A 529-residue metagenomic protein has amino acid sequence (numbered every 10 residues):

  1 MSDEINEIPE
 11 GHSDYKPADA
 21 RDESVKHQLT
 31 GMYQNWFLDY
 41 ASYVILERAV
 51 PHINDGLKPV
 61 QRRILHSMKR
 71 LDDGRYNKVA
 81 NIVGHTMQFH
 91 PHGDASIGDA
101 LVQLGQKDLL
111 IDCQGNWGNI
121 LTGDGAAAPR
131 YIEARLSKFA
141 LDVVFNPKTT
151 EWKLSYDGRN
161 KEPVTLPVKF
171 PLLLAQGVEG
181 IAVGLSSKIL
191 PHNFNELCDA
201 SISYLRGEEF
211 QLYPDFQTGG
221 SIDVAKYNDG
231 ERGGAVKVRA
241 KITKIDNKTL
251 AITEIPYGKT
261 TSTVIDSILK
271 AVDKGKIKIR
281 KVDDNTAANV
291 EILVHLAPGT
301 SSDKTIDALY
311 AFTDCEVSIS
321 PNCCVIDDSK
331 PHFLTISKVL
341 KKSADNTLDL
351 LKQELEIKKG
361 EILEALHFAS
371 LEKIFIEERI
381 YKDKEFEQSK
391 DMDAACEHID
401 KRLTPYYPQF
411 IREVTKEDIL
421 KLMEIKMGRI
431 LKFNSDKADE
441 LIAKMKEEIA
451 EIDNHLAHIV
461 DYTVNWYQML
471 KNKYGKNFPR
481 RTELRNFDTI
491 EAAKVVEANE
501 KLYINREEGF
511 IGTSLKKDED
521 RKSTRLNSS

Functional and structural regions predicted by a protein language model:
M1-G233, L293: Catalytic phosphate-handling regions of large nucleic-acid enzymes and associated NTPases
S2-D14, A20-S24, Q28-L29, L172 (+2 more regions): C-terminal interaction appendages of subunits in large macromolecular complexes
